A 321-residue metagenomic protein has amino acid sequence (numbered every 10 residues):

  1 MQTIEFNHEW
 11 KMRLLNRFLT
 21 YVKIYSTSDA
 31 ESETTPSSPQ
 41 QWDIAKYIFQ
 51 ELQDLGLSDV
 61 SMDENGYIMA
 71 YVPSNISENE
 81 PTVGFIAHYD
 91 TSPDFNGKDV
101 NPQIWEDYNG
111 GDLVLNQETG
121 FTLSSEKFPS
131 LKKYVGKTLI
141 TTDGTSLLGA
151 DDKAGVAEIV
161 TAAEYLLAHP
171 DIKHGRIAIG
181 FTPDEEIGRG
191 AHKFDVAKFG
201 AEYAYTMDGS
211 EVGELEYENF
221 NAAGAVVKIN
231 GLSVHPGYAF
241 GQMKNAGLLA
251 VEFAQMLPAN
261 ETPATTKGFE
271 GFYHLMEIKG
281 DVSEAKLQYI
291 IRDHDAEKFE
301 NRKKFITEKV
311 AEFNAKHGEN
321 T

Functional and structural regions predicted by a protein language model:
Q2-T3, G247-T321: Metal-dependent amide/peptide-bond hydrolase catalytic core, centered on the "pita-bread" metallohydrolase fold
I4-E5, K11-P39, I140-T141, S233: N-terminal capping segment at the start of a domain
E33-E80, G84-I86, D90, V100-W105: A non-catalytic alpha/beta surface segment that caps or lines the substrate-entry region of metallo-dependent hydrolase
E78-N79, G237, A296-N301: Short, conserved charged micro-motifs
N79-R176: Active-site metal-coordination/substrate-binding segment of hydrolases, especially metallo-dependent peptidases
T91, S146, S233-V234, I291-F299: A generic structural motif
L131-K133, G149-A157, A162-A163, A168-H169 (+3 more regions): Glycine-rich anion/phosphate-binding loop at the beta-strand->alpha-helix junction
G155, A168-A246: Fold-level recognition of mixed alpha/beta catalytic cores in primary-metabolism enzymes, strongest
